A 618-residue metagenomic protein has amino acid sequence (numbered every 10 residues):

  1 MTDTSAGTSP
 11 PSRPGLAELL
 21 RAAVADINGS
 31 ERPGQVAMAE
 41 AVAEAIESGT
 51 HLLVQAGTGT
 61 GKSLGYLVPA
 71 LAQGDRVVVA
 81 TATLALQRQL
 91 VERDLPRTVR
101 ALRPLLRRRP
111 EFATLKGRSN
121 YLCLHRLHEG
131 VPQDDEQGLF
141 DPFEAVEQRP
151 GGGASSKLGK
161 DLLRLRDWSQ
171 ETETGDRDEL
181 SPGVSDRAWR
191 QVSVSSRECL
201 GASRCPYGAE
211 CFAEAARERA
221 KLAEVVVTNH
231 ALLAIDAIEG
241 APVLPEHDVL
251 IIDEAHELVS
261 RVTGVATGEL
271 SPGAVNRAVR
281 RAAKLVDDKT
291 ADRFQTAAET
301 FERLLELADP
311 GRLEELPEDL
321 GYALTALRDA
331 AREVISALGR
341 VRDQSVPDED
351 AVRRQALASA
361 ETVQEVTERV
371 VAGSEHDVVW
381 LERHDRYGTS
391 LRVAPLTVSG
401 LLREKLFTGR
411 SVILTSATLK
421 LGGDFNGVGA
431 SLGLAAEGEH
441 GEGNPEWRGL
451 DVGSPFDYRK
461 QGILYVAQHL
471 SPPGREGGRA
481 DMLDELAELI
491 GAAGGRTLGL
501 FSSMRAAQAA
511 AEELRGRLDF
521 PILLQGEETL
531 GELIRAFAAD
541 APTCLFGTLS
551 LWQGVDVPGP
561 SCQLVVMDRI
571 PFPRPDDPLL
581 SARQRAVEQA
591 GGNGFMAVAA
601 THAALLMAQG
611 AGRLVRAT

Functional and structural regions predicted by a protein language model:
T2-A22, T58, D75-E224, L313-E314 (+2 more regions): A substrate-engagement module of RecA-like helicase motors
D3, G7-L53: Conserved pre-motif I regulatory segment
E47-Y66: Walker A/P-loop
A72, A85-R88, E92-P96, S196-V225 (+3 more regions): Signature of the SF2 helicase/ATPase Hel1-core->accessory helical subdomain module
V77-Q87, I413-A417, G495-S502: Conserved RecA-like ASCE P-loop NTPase motor core of nucleic-acid helicases/translocases
R187-E224, E239-A241, V334-Q468, G477-D484 (+3 more regions): A contiguous, basic/glycine-rich beta-loop/short-helix subdomain that forms a polymer-engagement track
P455, A467-G477, E527-T618: Conserved RecA-like P-loop NTPase helicase motor core
S502-G526: Conserved helicase motor "Helicase C" RecA-like lobe of SF1/SF2 P-loop NTPases
